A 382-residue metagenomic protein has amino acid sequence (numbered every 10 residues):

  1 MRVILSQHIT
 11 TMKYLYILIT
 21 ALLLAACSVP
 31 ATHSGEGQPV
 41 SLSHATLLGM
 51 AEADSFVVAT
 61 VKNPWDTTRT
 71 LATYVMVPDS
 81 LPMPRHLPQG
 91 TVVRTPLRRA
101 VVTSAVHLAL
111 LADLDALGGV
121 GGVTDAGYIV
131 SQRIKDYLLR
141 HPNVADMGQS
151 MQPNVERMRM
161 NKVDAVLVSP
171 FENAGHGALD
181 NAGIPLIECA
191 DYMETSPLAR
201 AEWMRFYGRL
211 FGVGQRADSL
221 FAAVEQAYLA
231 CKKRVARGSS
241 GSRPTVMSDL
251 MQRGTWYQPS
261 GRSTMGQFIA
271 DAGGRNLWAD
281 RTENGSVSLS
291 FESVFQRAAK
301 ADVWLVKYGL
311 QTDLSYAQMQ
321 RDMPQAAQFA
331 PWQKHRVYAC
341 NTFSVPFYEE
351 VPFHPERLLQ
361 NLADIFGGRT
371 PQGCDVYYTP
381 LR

Functional and structural regions predicted by a protein language model:
M1-G35, L362: Bacterial Sec-dependent N-terminal signal peptides
C27-L108, R216-M247, Q333, P346 (+2 more regions): Bacterial Sec-exported substrate-binding components of ABC uptake systems
W65-R159, V166-F171: A short, structured surface patch at a secondary-structure boundary
G90, T95-R99, A109-L110, N143-Q149 (+7 more regions): Second-shell loop/turn segments in exported
H107, V123-I134, A174-H176, A190-R205 (+1 more regions): Extracytoplasmic ligand-binding site segments that recognize negatively charged/polar headgroups
G148-P153, S169-N173, E194-A201, Q215-D218 (+4 more regions): Soluble non-cytosolic domains of exported or imported proteins
L198-A223, V306-R382: Structured C-terminal subdomain patch of bacterial secreted/periplasmic proteins
Q226-A317: Flexible, glycine-rich surface segments
